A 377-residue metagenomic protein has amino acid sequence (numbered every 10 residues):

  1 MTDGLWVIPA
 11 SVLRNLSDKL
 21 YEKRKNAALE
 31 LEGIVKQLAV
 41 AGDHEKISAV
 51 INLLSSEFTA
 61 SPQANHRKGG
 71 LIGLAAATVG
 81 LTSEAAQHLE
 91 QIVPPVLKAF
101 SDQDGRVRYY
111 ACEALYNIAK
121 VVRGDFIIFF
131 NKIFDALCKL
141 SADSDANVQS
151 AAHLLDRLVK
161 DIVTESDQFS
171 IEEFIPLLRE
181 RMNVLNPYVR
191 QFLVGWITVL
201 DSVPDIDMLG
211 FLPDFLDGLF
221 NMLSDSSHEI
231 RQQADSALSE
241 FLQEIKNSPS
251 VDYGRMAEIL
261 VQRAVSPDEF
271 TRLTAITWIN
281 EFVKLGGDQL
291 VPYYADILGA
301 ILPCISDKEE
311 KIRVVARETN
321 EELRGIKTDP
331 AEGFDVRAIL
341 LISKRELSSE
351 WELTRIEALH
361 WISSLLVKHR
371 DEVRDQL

Functional and structural regions predicted by a protein language model:
T2-G4, R14-Q87: Alpha-helical solenoid scaffolds in large eukaryotic transport, assembly, and signaling factors
T2-S11, S17, K25-A28, A152-H153 (+7 more regions): Long, low-complexity, highly charged intrinsically disordered regions
G4-L13, A41-F58, A85-F100, F126-S141 (+6 more regions): HEAT/HEAT-like alpha-solenoid repeats
I8, S101-Q103, R108-Y110, A142 (+5 more regions): Eukaryotic alpha-helical solenoid repeat scaffolds
L16, E30-K36, G70-L81, A99-F100 (+13 more regions): Hydrophobic residues within the alpha-helices of tandem HEAT/HEAT-like
K19-L20, P62-Q63, Q103-D104, S144-D145 (+5 more regions): Short inter-helical turns and helix N-cap capping residues of alpha-solenoid HEAT/ARM repeat scaffolds
N65-K139, S144-Q149: A generic tandem-repeat structural signature
